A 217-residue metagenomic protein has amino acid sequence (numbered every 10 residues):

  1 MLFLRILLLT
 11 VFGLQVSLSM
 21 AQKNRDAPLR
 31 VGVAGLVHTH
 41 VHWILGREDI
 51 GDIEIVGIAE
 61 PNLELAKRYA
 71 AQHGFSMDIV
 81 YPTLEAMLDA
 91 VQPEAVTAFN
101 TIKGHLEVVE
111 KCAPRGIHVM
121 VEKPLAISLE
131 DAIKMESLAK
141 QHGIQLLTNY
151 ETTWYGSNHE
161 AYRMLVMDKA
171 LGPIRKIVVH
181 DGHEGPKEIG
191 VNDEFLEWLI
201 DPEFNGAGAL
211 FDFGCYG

Functional and structural regions predicted by a protein language model:
R5-Q15: Bacterial N-terminal signal peptides
L18-G74: N-terminal Rossmann-like dinucleotide-binding module
V33, V121, L146-T148: Hydrophobic residues in well-ordered beta-strands that form the structural core
F75-L138: Beta-loop-alpha module in the N-terminal Rossmann-like domain of NAD(P)-dependent dehydrogenases, especially those
K123-P124, Y150-T152, D181: Short strand-turn motif at the edge of the Rossmann-like AdoMet-binding core
K134-T152, R175: Rossmann-fold dehydrogenase core element
Y155-G217: Predominantly a Rossmann-like dinucleotide-binding segment in NAD(P)-dependent oxidoreductases
